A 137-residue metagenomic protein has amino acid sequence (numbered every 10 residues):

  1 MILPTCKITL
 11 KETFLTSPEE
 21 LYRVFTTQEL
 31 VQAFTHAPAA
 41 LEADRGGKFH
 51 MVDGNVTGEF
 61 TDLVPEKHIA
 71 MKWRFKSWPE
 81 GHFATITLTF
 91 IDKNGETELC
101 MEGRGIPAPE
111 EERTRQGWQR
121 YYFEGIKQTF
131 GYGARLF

Functional and structural regions predicted by a protein language model:
M1-A40: Hydrophobic ligand-binding cavity/cleft-lining segments
L3, G105-F137: A conserved amphipathic terminal alpha-helix motif
L3-T5, T16-E19, D44-G47, T57-E59 (+3 more regions): Charge-dense, helix-prone N-terminal extensions
T9, T13-T16, K48-V52, R113: Alpha-helical scaffold segments that form or flank carboxylate-/histidine-based iron centers
E12, M101-G103: Short, hydrophobic/aromatic-enriched beta-strand segments in well-ordered soluble domains
F25, T35, V64, W73 (+1 more regions): Short, flexible helix/strand-to-coil boundary loops that buttress conserved ligand/catalytic motifs in alpha/beta
Q32, A40, H50, G54-E96 (+1 more regions): Hydrophobic-ligand binding "helix-grip"
